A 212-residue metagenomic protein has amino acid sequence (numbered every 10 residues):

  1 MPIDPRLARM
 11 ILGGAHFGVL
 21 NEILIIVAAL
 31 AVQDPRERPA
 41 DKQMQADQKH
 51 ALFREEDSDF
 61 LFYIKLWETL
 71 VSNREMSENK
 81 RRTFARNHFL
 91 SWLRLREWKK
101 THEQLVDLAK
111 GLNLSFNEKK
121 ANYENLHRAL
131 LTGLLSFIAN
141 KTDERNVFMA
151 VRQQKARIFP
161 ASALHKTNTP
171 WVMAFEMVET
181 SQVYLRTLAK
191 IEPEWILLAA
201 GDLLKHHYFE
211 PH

Functional and structural regions predicted by a protein language model:
M1-H212: Second RecA-like catalytic domain
